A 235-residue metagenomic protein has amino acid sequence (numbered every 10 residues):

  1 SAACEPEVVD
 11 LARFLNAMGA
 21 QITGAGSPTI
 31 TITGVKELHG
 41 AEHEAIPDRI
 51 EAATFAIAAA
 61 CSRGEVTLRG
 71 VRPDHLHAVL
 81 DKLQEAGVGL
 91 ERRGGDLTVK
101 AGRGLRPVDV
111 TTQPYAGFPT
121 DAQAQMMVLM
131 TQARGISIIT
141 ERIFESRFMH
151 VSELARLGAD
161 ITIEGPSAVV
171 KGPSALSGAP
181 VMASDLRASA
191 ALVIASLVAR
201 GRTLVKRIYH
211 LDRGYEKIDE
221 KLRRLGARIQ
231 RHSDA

Functional and structural regions predicted by a protein language model:
S1-A235: Short, structured segments at the rim of ligand-binding sites
